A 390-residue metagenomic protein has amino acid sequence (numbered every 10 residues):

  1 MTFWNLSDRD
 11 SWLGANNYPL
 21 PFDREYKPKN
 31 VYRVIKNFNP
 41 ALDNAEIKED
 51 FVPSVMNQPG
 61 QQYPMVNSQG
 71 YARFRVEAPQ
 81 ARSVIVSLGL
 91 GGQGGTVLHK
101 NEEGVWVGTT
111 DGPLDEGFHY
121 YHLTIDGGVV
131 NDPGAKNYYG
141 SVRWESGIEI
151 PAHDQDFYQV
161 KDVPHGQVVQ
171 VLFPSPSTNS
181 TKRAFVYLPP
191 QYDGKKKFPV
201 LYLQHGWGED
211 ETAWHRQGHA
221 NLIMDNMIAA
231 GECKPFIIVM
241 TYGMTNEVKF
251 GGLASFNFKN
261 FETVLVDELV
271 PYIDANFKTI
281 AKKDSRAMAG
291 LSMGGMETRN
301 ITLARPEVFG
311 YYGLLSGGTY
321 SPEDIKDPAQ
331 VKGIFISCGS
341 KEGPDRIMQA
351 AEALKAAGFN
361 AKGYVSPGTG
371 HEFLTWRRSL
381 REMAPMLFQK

Functional and structural regions predicted by a protein language model:
M1, K29, K341-D345: Short, well-ordered coil↔helix boundary/capping segments
T2-G14, A350-N360: Short glycine/proline-rich, acidic loop/turn segments that cap or connect secondary-structure elements
W4-L42, L387-K390: Aromatic-rich peripheral "rim/lid" segments of glycoside hydrolase catalytic domains that contact and position glycan
N37-E49, K326: Low-complexity, Pro/Thr/Ser/Gly/Ala-rich linker/spacer regions in secreted, extracellular modular proteins
I47-G70: N-terminal edge beta-strand
G60, N67-G95, K100-K390: Non-catalytic cap/lid and distal C-terminal segments of serine-dependent acyl enzymes
